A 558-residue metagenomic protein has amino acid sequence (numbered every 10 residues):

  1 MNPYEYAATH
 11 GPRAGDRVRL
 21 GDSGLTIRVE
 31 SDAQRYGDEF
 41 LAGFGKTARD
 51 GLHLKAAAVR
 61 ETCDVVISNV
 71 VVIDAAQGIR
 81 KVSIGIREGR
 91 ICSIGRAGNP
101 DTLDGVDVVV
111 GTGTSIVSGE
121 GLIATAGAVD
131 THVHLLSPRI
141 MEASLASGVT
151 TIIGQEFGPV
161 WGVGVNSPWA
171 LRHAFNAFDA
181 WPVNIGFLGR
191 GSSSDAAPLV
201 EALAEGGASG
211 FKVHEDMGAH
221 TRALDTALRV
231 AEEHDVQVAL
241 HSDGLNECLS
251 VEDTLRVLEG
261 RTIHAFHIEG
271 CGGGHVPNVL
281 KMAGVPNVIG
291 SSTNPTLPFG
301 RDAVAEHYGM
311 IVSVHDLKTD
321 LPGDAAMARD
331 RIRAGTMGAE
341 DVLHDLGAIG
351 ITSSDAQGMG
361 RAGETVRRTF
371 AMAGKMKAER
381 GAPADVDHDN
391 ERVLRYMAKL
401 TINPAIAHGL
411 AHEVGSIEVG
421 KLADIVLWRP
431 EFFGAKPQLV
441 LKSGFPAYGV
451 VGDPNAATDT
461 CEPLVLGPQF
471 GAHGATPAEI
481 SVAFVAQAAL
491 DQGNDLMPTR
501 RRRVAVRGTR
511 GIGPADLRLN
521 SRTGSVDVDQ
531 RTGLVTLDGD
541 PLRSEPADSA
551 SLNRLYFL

Functional and structural regions predicted by a protein language model:
M1-D50, A196-L203, G207-R222, G244-C248 (+4 more regions): Active-site neighborhoods of metal-dependent hydrolases
M1-T62, L466, G474-I512: Flexible inter-domain linker/hinge segments
R35-V65, V72-T125, D453: Histidine-rich, glycine-flanked metal-binding segment
I73-S83, M397, A405-L439: Acidic, glycine-enriched loop/beta-strand segments at the rims of small-molecule binding/catalytic pockets
G113-L122, I140-N278: Hydrophobic, small-residue-rich alpha-helical packing segments that form membrane-like cores
V129-V133: Metallo-beta-lactamase
I425-V465: C-terminal, active-site-flanking charged/polar segments
C461, D540-L558: Short, surface-exposed, low-complexity cationic segments
